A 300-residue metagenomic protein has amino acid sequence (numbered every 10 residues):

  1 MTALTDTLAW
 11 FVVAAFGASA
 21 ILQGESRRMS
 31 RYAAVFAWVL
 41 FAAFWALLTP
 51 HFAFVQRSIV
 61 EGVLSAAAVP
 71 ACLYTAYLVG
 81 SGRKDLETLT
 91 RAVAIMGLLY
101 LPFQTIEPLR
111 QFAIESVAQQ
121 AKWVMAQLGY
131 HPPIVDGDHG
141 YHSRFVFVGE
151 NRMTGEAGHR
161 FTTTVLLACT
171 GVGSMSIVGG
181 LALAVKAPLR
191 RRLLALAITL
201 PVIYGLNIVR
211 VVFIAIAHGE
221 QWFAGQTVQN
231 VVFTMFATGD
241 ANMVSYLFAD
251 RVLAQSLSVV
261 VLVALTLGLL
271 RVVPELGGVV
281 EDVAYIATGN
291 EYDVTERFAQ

Functional and structural regions predicted by a protein language model:
M1-Q300: Hydrophobic N-terminal alpha-helices or hydrophobic patches in metabolic proteins across all domains of life
